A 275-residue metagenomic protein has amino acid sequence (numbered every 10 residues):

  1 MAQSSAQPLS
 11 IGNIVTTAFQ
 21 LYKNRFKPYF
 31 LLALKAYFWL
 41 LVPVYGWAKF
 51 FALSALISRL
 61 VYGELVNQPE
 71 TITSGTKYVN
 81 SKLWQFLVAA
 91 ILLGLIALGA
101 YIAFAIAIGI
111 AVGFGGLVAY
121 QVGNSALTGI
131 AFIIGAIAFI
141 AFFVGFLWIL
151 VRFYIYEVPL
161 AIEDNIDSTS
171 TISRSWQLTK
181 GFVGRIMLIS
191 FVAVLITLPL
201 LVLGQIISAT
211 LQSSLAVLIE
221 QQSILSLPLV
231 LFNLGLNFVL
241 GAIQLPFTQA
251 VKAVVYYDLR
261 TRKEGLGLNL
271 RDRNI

Functional and structural regions predicted by a protein language model:
A2-P8, N13, T17, A52-P69 (+2 more regions): Juxtamembrane transition segments at transmembrane-helix termini in multipass membrane proteins
Q3-L40, E70-G99, G135, L147-L201 (+2 more regions): Interfacial aromatic "cap" segments that immediately flank transmembrane helices in multipass membrane proteins
W39-L53, Y101-F146, L198-L245: Membrane-helix interface segments in multi-pass membrane proteins
F50-A55, S81, Q85-A97, L245-T248 (+1 more regions): Solvent-exposed, amphipathic alpha-helical "stalk/arm" or coiled-coil-like segments used as scaffolds
S54-G63, I91-G109: Specific transmembrane helices
